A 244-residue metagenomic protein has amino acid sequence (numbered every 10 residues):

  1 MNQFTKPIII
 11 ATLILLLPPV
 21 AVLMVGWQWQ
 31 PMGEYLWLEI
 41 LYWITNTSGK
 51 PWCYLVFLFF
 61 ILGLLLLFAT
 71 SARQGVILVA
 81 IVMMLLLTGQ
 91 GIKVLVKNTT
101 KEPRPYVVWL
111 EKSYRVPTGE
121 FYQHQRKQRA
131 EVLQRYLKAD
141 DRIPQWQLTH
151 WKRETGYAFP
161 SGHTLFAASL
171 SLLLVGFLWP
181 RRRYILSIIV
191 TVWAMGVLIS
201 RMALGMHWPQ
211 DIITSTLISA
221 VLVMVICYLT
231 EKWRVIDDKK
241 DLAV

Functional and structural regions predicted by a protein language model:
N2-F4, I9, R129-V244: Membrane-embedded catalytic cores of phosphoryl/pyrophosphoryl-handling enzymes
N2-T155, A168-L178, I188-V190: Hydrophobic alpha-helical bundle signature of multipass membrane enzymes
